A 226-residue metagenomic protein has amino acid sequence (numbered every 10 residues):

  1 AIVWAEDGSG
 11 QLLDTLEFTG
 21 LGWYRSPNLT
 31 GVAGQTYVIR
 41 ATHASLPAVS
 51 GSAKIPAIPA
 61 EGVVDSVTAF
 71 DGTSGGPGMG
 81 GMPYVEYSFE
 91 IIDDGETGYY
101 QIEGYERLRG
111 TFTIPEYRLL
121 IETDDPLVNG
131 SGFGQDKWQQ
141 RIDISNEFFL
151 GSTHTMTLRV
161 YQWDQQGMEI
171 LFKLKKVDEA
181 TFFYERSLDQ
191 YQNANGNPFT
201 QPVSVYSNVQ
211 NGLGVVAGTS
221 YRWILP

Functional and structural regions predicted by a protein language model:
A1-P226: A sequence/structural signal for flexible, mid-protein segments enriched in small/helix-disrupting residues
